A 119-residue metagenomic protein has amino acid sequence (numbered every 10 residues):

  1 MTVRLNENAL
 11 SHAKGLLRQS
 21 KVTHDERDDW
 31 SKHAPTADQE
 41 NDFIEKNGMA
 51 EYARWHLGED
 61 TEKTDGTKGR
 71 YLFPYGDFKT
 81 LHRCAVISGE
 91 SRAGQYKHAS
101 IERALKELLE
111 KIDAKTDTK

Functional and structural regions predicted by a protein language model:
M1-K119: A charge-rich, low-complexity, intrinsically flexible signal that marks solvent-exposed coils, linkers, repeats
